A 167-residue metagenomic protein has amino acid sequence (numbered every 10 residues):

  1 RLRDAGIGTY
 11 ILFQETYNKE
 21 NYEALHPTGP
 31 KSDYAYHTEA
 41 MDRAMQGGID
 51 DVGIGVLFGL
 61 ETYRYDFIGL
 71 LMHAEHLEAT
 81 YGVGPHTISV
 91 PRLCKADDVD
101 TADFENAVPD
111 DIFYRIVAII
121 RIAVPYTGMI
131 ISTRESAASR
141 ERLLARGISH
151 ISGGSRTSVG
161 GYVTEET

Functional and structural regions predicted by a protein language model:
L2-D4: Distinct, well-ordered alpha-helical segments
G8-T9, Q14, A35-V99, D110-A138 (+2 more regions): Conserved C-terminal portion of the radical SAM core fold that forms the substrate/S-adenosylmethionine-binding
Y17: Anionic group-transfer/hydrolysis microenvironments
E20-L25, D97-D100: A short acidic, helix-capping loop that chelates divalent metal ions and anchors anionic groups
Y22, G29-K31, R64, V163: Residue-level signature of transmembrane alpha-helix interfaces in integral membrane proteins
L25-K31, A102-N106: Short glycine-enriched, charge-decorated loop/helix-capping segments at active-site entrances that position
